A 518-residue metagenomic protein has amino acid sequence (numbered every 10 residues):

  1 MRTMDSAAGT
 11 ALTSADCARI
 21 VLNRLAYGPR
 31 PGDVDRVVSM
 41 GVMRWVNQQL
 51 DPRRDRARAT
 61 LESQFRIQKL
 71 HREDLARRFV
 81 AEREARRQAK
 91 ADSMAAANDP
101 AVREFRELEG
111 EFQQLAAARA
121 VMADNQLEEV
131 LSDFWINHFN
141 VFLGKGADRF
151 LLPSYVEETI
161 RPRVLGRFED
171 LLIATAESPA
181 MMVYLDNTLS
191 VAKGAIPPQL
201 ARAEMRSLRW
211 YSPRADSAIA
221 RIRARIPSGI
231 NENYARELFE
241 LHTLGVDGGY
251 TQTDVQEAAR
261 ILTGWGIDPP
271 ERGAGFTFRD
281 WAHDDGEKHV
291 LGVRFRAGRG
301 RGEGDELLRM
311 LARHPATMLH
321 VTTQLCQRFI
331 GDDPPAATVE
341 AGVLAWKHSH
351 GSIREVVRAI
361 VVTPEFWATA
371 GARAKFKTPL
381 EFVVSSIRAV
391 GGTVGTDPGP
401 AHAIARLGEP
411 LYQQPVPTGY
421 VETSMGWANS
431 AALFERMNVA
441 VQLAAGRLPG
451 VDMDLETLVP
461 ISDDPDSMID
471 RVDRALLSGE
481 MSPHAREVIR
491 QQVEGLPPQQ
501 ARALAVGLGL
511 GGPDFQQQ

Functional and structural regions predicted by a protein language model:
R2-S14, R19-D33, I67, H314 (+2 more regions): Flexible, low-complexity segments enriched for small/polar residues
T3, M94-N98, F112-Q113, D148-A403 (+1 more regions): Active-site substrate-binding loop specific to GH73 endo-beta-N-acetylglucosaminidase modules in bacterial autolysins
R19, G110, Q114, E128-E129 (+3 more regions): Solvent-exposed, amphipathic alpha-helical "stalk/arm" or coiled-coil-like segments used as scaffolds
L25, R119-A120, H138, F142 (+7 more regions): Alpha-helix C-capping/helix-to-loop hinge sites
P29-R163, Y184-R206, W210, R214-I226: N-terminal accessory alpha/beta regions
V38-G41, L50, T175, I360-V361 (+2 more regions): A general structural motif at alpha-helix termini
A97-V102, V141-G144, A220-P227, R309 (+3 more regions): A ubiquitous short alpha-helical element
V130-L131, Y155-V156, E177-M181, M453 (+2 more regions): Surface-exposed interaction patches
